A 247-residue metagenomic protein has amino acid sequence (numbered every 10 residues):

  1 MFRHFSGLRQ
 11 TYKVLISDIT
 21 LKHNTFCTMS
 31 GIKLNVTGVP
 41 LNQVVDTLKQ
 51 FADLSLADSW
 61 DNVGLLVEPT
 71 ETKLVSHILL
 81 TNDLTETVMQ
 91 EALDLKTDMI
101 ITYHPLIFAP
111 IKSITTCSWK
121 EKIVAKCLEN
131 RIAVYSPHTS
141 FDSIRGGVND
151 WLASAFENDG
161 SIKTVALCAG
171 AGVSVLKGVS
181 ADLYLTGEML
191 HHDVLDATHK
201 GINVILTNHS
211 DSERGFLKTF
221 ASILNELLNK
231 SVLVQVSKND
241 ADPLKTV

Functional and structural regions predicted by a protein language model:
F2-V247: Active-site catalytic microenvironments in core metabolic enzymes, especially phosphate/sugar-handling
